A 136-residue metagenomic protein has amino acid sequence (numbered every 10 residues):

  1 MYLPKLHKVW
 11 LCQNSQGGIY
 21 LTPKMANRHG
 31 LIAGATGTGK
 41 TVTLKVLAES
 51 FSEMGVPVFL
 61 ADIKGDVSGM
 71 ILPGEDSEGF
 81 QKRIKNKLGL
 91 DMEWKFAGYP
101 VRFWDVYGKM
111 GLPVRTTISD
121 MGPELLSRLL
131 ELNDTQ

Functional and structural regions predicted by a protein language model:
M1-T38, V42-M54, V58-L90, F96-Y99 (+1 more regions): Basic- and hydrophobic-enriched, low-structure N-terminal and domain-boundary segments that flank ATP-binding catalytic
K85-Q136: Helical/strand "switch-coupling" subdomains that flank nucleotide/phosphate-binding cores, especially in P-loop NTPases
